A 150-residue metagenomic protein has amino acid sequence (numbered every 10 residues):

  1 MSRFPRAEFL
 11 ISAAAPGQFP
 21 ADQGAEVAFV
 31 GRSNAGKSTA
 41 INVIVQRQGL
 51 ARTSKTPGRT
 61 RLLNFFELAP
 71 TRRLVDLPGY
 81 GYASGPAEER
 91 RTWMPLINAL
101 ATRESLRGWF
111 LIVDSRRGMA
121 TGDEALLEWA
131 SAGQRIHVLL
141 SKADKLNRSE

Functional and structural regions predicted by a protein language model:
M1-R91, P95: Conserved G1/Walker A P-loop phosphate-binding module
R91-E150: Conserved C-terminal guanine-recognition region of P-loop GTPase G domains, centered on the G4
